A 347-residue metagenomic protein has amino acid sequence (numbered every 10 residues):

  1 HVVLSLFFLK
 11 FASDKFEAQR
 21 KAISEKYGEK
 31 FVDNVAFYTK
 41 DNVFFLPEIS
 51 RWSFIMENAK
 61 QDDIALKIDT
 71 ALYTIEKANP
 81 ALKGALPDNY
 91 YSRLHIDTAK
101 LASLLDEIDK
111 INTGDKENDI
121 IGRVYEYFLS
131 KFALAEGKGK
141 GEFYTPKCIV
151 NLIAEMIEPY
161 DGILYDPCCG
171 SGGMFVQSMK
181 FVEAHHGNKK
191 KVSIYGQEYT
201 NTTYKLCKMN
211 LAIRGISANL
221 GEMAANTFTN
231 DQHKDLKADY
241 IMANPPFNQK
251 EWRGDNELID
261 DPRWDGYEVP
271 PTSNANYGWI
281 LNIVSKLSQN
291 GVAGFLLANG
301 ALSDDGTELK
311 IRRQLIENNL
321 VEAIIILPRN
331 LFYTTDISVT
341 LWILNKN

Functional and structural regions predicted by a protein language model:
H1-F11, I153, Y204, E222 (+1 more regions): Conserved Class I SAM-dependent methyltransferase catalytic core
H1-Y160, N219-Q232, I326-N330, N347: Non-catalytic, mostly N-terminal accessory regions of nucleic-acid modification and defense proteins
K10-I23, F132, V182, H186 (+4 more regions): A generic secondary-structure signal for well-formed alpha-helical elements
L94, G114, G196-T200, Y240 (+3 more regions): Hydrophobic alpha-helical scaffolding
T98, D235, S273-Y277: Short, solvent-exposed loop/helix junctions and linker helices that flank or host conserved functional motifs
G139-A243, N248-L258, R263-G266, A298-G300 (+2 more regions): Conserved S-adenosyl-L-methionine
